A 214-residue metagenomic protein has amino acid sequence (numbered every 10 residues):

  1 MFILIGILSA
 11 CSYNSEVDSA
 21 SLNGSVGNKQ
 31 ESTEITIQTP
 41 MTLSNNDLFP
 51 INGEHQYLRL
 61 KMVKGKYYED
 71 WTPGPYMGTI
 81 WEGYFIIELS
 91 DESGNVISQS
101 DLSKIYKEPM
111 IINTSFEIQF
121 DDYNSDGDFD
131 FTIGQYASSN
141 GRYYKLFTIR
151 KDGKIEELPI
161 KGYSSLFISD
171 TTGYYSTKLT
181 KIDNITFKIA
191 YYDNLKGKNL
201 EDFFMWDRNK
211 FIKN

Functional and structural regions predicted by a protein language model:
F2-Y57, K61-W81, L166-N214: Acidic, small-residue rich beta-repeat scaffolds with periodic aromatic anchors
L58, D122-Q135, D183-I189: Acidic/hydrophobic-patterned starts of short beta strands in beta-sheet-rich repeat architectures
E82-I86, S139-F147, K196-D202: Structural motif
I86-S98: Beta-propeller domains
N95-I97, G153-L158, R208-K213: Beta-strand initiation motifs
I97-I112, G162-I168: Surface-exposed loop and turn segments in beta-propeller and other repeat-based domains that flank or scaffold
I105-S125: Right-handed parallel beta-helix
L146-S169: Extracellular C-terminal loop/segment signatures of secreted glycoproteins
